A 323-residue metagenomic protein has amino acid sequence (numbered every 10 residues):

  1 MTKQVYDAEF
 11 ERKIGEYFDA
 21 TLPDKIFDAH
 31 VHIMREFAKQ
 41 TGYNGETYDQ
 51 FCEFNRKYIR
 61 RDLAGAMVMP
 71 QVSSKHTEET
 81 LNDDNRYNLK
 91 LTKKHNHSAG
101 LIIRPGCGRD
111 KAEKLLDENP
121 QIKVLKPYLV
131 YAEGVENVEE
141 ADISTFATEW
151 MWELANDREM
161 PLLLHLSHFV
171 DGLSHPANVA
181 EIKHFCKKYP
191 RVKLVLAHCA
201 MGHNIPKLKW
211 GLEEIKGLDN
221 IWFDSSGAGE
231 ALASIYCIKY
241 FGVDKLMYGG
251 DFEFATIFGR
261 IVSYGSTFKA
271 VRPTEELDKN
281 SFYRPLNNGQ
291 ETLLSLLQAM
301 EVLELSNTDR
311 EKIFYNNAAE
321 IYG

Functional and structural regions predicted by a protein language model:
M1-D83: An N-terminally biased module of ancient metal coordination in phosphate/nucleic-acid-related enzymes
T2-A8, E79-V170, I221: Active-site gating/metal-coordination segments in enzymes
Q4, A8, C199-G323: H/E-rich (His + Asp/Glu) clusters that bind or coordinate divalent metals
T21, C52-D62, N82-N96, A112-K123 (+4 more regions): Acidic (Asp/Glu)-rich catalytic clusters
F27-V31, A66-V68, H97-L101, K123-P127 (+4 more regions): Hydrophobic faces of well-ordered beta-strands that scaffold small-molecule active sites in alpha/beta enzyme cores
M34-F37, S73-H76, G106-R109, Y131-G134 (+4 more regions): Active-site environment of divalent metal-dependent phosphoester hydrolases
N44-F54, T80-K90, S144-T148, N178-E181 (+2 more regions): Well-ordered, non-membrane alpha-helical segments in soluble/globular domains
V124, V135, S144-L164, G172-S174 (+4 more regions): Conserved N-terminal glycine/acidic-rich loop preference
